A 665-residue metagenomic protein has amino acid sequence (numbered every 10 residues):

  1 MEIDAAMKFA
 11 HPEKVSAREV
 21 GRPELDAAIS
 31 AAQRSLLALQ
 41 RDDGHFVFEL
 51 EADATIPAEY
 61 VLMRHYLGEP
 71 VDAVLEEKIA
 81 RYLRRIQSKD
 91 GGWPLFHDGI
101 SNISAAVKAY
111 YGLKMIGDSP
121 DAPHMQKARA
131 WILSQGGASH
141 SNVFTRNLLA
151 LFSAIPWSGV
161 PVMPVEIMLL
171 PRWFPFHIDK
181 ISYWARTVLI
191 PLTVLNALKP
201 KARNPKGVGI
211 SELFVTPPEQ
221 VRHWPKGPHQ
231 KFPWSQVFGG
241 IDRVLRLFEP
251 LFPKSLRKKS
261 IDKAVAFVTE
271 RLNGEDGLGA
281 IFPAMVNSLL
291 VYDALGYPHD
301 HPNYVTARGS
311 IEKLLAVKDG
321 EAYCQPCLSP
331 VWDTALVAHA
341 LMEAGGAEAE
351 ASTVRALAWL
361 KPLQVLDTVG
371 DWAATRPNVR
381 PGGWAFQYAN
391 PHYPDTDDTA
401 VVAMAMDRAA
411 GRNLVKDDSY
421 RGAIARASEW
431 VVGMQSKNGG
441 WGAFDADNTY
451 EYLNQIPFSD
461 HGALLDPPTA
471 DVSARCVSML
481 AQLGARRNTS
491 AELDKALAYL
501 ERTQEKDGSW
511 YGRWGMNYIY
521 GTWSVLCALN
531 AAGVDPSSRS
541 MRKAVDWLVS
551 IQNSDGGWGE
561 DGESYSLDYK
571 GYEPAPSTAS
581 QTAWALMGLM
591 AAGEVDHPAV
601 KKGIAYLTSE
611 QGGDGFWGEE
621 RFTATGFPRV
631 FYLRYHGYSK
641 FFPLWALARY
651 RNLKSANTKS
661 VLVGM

Functional and structural regions predicted by a protein language model:
M1-M665: Preference for long, amphipathic alpha-helical scaffolds in soluble/luminal domains and all-alpha bundles
